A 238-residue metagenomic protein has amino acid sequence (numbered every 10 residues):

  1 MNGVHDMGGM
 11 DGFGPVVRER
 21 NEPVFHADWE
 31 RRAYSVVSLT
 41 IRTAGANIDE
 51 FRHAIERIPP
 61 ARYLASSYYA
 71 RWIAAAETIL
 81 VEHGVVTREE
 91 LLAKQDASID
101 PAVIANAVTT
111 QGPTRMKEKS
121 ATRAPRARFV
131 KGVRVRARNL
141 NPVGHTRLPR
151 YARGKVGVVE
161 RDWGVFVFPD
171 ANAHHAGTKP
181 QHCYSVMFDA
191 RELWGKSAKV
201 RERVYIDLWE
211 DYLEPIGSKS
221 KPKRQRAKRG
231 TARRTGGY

Functional and structural regions predicted by a protein language model:
M1-G112: Long, polar/Ser/Thr-enriched low-complexity segments that form simple helices or flexible linkers at protein ends
M10, P15-V37, P59, I79 (+4 more regions): Basic/aromatic-rich interaction segments and small domains that mediate binding to polyanionic partners
P222: Charge-lined substrate channels and their catalytic hotspots, especially those that engage the 3′ end of RNA
